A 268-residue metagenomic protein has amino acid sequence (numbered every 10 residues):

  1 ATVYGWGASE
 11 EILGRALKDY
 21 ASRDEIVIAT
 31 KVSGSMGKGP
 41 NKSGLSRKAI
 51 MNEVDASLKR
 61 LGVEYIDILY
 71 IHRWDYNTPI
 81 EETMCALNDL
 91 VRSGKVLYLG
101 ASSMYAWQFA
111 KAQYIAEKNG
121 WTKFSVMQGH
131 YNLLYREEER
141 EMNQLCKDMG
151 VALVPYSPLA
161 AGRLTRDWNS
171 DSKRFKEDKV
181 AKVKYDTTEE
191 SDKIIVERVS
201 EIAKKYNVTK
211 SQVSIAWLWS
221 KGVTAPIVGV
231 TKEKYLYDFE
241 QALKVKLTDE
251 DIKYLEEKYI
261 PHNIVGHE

Functional and structural regions predicted by a protein language model:
A1, L13, I28, S57 (+10 more regions): Conserved, mostly hydrophobic/aromatic
A1-V27, R92, H267: N-terminal binding-site loop/beta-alpha segment at the start of enzyme catalytic domains that lines or forms
Y4, V32-G34, H72-D75, S103-Y105 (+4 more regions): Active-site-proximal loop/turn and secondary-structure-junction residues that shape catalytic pockets, frequently
E10, G14, V54-L58, M84-N88 (+6 more regions): Generic structural signal for well-ordered alpha-helices, preferentially at hydrophobic/aromatic core positions
S35-N41, L164, Y237-D238: A short acidic, helix-capping loop that chelates divalent metal ions and anchors anionic groups
G37-E137, E141, D148: Glycine/proline-rich, positively charged, aromatic-decorated active-site loop/lid region on the catalytic face
V91, P158, E177, T187-V245: Conserved short secondary-structure transition element at the edge of the structured enzyme core that lines
E137-R174, T209: Aromatic-lined glycan-binding groove of carbohydrate-active enzymes
